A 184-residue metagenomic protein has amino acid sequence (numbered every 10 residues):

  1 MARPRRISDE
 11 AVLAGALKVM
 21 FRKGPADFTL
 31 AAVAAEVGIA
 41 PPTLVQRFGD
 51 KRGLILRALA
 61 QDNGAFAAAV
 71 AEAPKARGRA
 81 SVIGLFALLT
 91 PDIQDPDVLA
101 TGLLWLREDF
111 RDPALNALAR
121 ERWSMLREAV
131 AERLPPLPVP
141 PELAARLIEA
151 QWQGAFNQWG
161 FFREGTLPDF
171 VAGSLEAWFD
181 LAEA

Functional and structural regions predicted by a protein language model:
M1-I7, A184: N-terminal intrinsically disordered/low-complexity leader segments
A11, G15-G53, R57: Helix-turn-helix
R57, A68-L99, A144-I148: Hydrophobic alpha-helical connector segments
A60-F66: Short, basic, alpha-helical segments at the C-terminal edge of helix-turn-helix-like DNA-binding modules
D95-L103, R111-P138, L143-R146, D169 (+1 more regions): Amphipathic alpha-helical packing segments from all-alpha helical-bundle domains
E128, E132, L147, Q158-A184: C-terminal peripheral helix-coil segments that are non-catalytic and often amphipathic
W152: Cytochrome P450 catalytic-core helices
